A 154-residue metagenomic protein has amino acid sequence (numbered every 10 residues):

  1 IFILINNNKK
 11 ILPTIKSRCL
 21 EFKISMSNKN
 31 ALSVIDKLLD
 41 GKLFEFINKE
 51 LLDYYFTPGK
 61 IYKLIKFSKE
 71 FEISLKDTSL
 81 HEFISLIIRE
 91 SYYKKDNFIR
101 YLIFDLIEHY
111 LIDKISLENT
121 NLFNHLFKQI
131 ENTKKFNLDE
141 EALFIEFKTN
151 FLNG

Functional and structural regions predicted by a protein language model:
I1, I24-M26, L38: Broad hydrophobic/π-residue packing in well-ordered secondary structure
I1-L12: Sensor-1/coupling segment of RecA-like P-loop NTPase cores
K10-T14, N30-S33: Switch/connector loops and helix/strand junctions flanking conserved nucleotide-binding motifs in nucleotide-processing
L12-M26: A short helix-turn-beta junction within AAA+ P-loop NTPase domains corresponding to the substrate/partner-engaging
N28-K29, S33-G154: AAA+ P-loop NTPase domains with strong preference for DNA replication initiators and clamp-loader complexes
